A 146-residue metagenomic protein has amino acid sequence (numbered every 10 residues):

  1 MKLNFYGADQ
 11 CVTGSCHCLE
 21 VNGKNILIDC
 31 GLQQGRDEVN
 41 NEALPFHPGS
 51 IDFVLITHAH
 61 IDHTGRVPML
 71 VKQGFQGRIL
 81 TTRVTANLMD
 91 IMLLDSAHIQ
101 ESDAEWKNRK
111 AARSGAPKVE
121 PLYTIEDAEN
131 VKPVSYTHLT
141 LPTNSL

Functional and structural regions predicted by a protein language model:
M1-G49, F53: Conserved beta-strand hairpin/beta-sheet module of binuclear metal-dependent hydrolase folds, prominently
L3, D29, H58-A59, M89: Divalent metal-coordination and catalytic microenvironments
N4, L80, Y136: General small-molecule cofactor/ligand-binding pocket signal
Q34, I61-D62, S145: Glycine-rich nucleotide phosphate-binding loop and flanking beta-alpha elements of Rossmann-like dinucleotide-binding
E38-L88, L94: Active-site metal-binding motif and surrounding structural segment of the metallo-beta-lactamase
D90-S135: Acidic/polar short surface loop at catalytic or gating sites that assists cofactor/ion binding and chemistry
T137-T143: Conserved small/polar residues in nucleotide/adenosyl-binding loops
